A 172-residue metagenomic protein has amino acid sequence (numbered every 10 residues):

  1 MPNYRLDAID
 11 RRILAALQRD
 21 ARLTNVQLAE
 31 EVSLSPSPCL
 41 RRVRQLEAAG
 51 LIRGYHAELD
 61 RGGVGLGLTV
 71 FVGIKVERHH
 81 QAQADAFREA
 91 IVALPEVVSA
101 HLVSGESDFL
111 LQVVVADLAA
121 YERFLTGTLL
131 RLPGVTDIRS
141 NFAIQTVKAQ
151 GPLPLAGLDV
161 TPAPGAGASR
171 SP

Functional and structural regions predicted by a protein language model:
M1-P172: A compositional/biophysical signature of low hydrophobicity enriched in polar/charged and small residues
